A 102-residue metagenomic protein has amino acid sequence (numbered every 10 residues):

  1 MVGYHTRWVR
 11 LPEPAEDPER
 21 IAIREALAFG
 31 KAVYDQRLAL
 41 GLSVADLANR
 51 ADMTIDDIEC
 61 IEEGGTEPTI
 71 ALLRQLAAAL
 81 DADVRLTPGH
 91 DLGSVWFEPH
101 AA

Functional and structural regions predicted by a protein language model:
M1-A32, D91-A102: N-terminal flexible/basic segments that precede or flank functional cores
G3-H5, K31-A48, Q75: Short basic helix-loop element that most often maps to the first helix and adjoining turn of HTH DNA-binding modules
L27, L38-A39, E67: Short amphipathic helical patch at the helix-1/turn junction of helix-turn-helix
D52, A71-T87: DNA major-groove recognition helix of helix-turn-helix/homeodomain DNA-binding modules
D52-E67: Recognition helix of helix-turn-helix/homeodomain-like DNA-binding domains that insert into the DNA major groove
I61, G89-D91: Short loop/turn motifs enriched for small/polar and acidic residues
